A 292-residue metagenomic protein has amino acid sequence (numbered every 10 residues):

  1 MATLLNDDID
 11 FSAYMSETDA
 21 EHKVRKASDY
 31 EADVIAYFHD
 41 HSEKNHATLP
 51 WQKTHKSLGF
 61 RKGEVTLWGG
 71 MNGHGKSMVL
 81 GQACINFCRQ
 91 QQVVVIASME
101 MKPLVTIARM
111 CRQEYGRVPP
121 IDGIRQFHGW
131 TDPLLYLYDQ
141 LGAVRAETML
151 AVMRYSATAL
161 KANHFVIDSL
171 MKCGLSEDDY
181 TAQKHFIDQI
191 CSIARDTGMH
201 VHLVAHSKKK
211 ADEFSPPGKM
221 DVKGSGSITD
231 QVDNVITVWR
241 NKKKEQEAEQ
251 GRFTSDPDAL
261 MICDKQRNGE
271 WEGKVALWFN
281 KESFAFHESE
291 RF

Functional and structural regions predicted by a protein language model:
A2-D7, F11-S12, A32, K56 (+4 more regions): Conserved inter-motif catalytic segment of the P-loop NTP-binding fold
T3-A32, A146-F165, S192-T197, K210-F292: C-terminal regions of RecA-like/P-loop NTPase motor modules
S12-R117: The Walker A/P-loop phosphate-binding site
H55, G69, G81-I85, V95 (+9 more regions): Generic hydrophobic alpha-helical scaffold/packing signal
T66-W68, V95-A97, Y136-Y138, H202 (+1 more regions): Hydrophobic/aromatic beta-strand patches that form the interior of the parallel beta-sheet core in alpha/beta enzyme
M99, H206, R240: Cofactor-binding loop segments of dinucleotide-utilizing enzymes, especially the Rossmann-like FAD- and NAD(P)+-binding
V166-I167, M199-H206: Structural recognition of the conserved hydrophobic beta-strand(s) that form the central parallel beta-sheet of P-loop
Y180-Q189, G218-V222: Charged helix-capping and loop-helix junction motifs
